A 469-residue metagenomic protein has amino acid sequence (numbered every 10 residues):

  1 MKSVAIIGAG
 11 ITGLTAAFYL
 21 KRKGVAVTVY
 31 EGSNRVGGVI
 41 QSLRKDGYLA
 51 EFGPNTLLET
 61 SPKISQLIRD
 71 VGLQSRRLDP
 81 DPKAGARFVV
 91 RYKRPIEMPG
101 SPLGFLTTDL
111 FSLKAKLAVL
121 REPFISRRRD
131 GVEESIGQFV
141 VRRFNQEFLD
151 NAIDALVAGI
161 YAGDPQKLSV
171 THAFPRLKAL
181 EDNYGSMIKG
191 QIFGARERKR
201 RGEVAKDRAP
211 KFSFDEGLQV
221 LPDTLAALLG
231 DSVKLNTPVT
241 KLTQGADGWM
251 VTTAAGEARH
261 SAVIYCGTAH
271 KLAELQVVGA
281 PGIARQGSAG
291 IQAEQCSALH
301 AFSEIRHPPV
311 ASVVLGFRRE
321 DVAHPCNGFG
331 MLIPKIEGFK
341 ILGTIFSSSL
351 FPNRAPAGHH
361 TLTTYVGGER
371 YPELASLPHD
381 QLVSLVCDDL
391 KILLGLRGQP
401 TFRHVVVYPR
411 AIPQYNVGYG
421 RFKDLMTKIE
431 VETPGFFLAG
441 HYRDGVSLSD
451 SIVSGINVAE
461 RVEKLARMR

Functional and structural regions predicted by a protein language model:
K2-V29: N-terminal Rossmann-like FAD-binding beta1-loop-alpha1 element of flavoenzymes
T12, R35, H270: Conserved Rossmann-like nucleotide-cofactor binding loop
K21-K45: Glycine-rich FAD pyrophosphate-binding loop
K23, L235-G279, I283, G287-L362 (+4 more regions): Mid-domain catalytic core of redox enzymes that form a hydrophobic substrate pocket/lid adjacent to a catalytic redox
D46-R128: Dinucleotide-binding Rossmann-like beta1-alpha1 core, especially the glycine-rich loop that anchors the ADP
A86, A118-L242, G248-W249: Active-site/ligand-binding neighborhood in enzyme catalytic cores
P99-L103, P325-G328, L342-R469: Conserved flavin/dinucleotide-binding core of flavoenzymes
